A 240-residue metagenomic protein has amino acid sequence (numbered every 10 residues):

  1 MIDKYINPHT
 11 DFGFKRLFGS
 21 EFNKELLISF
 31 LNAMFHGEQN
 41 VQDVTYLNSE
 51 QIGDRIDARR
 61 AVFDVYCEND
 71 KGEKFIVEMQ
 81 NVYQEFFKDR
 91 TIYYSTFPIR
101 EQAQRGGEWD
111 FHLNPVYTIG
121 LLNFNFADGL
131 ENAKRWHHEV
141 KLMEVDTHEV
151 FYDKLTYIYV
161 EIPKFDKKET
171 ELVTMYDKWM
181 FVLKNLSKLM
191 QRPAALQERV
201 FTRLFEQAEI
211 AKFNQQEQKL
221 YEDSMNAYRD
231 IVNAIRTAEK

Functional and structural regions predicted by a protein language model:
M1-T156, D166: Accessory alpha/beta interaction modules
I2-D3, F75-Q80, D177-K240: Short, charged alpha-helical interaction segments and adjacent helix-coil junctions
E21, M34, P163, L183-L186 (+1 more regions): Generic structural signal for hydrophobic core residues of well-folded globular domains
K168, Y176-D177: A structured, mid-to-C-terminal "fold-capping" secondary-structure block
